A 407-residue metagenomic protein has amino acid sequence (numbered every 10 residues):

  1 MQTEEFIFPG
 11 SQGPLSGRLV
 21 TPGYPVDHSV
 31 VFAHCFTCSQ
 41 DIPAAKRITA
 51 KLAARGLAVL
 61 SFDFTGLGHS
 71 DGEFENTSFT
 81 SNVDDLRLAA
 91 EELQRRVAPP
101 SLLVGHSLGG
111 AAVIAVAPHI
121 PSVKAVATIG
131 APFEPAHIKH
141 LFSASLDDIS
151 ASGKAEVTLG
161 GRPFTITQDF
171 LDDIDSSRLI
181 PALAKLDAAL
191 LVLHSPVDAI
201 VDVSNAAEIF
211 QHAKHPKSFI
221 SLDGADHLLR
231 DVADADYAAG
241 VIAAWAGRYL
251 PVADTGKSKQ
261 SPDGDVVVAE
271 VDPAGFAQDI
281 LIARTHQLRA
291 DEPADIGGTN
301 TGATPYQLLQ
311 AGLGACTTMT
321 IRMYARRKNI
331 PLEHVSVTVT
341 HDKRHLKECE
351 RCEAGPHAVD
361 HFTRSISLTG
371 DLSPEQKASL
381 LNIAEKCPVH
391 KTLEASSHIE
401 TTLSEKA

Functional and structural regions predicted by a protein language model:
M1-P25: N-terminal cap/lid segment of alpha/beta-hydrolase-fold proteins
T37-T49, S204: The serine-hydrolase catalytic nucleophile loop
A44, N76-R96: Alpha/beta-hydrolase active-site loop
T49-D71: Conserved alpha/beta-hydrolase
P121-D169: Hydrolase active-site cap/lid region
L186-D187, V192-H194, D198: Short beta-strand/loop motif that positions the catalytic acidic residue of the alpha/beta-hydrolase fold
A225-Y237: Catalytic histidine-centered segment of alpha/beta-hydrolase-like enzymes
D236, G240, A244-A311, I321-A407: Extended beta-strand/beta-hairpin segments
